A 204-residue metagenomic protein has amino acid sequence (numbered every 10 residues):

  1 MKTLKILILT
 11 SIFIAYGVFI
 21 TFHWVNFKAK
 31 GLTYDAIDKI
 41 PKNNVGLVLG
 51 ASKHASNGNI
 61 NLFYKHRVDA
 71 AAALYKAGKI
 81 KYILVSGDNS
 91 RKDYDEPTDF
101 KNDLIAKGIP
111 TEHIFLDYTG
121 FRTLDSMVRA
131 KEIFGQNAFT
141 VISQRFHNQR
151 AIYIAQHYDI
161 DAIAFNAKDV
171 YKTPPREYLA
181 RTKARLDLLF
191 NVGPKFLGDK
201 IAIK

Functional and structural regions predicted by a protein language model:
M1-D38: N-terminal type II signal-anchor transmembrane helix that functions as the membrane-insertion/stop-transfer segment
M1-I8, K79, I201-K204: Short, Lys/Arg-enriched, disordered terminal segments
I12, L74, L188-V192: Enrichment for repetitive, rod-forming helical segments
H23-R176: A structural signal for short, hydrophobic/glycine-enriched beta-strand patches
P174-G193: A transmembrane-helix-recognition feature enriched in membrane-embedded lipid enzymes and envelope glyco-/phospholipid
V192-K204: Short linear elements at protein peripheries
